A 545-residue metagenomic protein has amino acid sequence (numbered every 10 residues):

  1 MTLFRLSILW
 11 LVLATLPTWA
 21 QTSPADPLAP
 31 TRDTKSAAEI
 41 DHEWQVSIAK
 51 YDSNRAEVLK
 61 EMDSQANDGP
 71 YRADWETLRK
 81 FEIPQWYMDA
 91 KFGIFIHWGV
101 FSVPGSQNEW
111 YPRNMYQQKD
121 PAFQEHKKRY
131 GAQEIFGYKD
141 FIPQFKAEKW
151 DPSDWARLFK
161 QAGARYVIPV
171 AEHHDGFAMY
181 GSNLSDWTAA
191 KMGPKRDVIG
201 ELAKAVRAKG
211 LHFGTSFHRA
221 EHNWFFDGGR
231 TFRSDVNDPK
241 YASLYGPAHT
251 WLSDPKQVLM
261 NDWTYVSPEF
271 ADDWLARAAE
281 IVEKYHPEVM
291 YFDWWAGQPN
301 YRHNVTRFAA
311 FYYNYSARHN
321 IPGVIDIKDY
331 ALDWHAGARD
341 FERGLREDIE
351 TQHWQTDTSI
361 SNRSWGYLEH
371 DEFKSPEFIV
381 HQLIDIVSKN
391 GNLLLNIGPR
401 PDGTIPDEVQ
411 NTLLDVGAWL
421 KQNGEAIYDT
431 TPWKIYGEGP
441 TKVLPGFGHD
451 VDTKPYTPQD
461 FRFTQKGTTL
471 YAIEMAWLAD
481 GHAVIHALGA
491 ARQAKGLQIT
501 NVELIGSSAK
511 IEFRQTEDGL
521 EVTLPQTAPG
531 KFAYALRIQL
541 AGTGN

Functional and structural regions predicted by a protein language model:
M1-L6, F159: Positively charged n-region of N-terminal signal peptides that target proteins for export
L6-T18: Bacterial N-terminal signal peptides
Q21-N545: Mature catalytic domains of secreted/periplasmic carbohydrate-active enzymes
